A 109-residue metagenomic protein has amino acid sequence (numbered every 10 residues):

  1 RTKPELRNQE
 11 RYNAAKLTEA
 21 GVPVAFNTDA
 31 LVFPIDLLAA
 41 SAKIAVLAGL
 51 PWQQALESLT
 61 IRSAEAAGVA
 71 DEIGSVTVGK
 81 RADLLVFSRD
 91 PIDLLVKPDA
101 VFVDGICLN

Functional and structural regions predicted by a protein language model:
R1-F87: His/Asp/Glu-enriched, well-ordered alpha-helical/loop segment that forms or immediately abuts the divalent-metal
E65, T77-N109: C-terminal cap of metal-dependent C-N hydrolases
